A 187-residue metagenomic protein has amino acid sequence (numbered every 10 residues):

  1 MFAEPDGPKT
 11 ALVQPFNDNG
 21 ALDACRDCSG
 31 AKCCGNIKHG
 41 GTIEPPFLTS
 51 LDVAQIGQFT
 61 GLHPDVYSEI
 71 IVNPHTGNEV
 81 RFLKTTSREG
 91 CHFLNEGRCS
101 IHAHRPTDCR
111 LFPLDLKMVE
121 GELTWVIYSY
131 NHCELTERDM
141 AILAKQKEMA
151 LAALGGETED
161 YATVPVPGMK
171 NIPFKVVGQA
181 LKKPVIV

Functional and structural regions predicted by a protein language model:
M1-V187: Short loop/turn segments that flank or connect secondary-structure elements
